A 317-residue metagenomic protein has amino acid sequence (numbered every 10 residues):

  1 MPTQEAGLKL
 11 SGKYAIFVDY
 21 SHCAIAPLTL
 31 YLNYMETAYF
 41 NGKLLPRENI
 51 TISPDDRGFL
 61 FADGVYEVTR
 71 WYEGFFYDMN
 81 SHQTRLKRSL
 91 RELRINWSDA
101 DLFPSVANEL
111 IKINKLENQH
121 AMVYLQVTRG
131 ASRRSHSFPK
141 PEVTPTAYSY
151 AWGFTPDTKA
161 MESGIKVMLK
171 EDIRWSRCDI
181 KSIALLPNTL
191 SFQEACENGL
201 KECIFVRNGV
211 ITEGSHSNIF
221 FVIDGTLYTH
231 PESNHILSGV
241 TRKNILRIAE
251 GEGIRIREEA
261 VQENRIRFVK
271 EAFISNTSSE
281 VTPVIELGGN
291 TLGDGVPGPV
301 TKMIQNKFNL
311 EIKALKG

Functional and structural regions predicted by a protein language model:
L8-L10, L28-L32: Leucine-biased recognition of intrinsically disordered, low-complexity hydrophobic segments
Y31-C203, R207-V210, S233, L246-G317: Conserved alpha/beta cores of soluble small-molecule-handling proteins
V210-E232: Glycine- and Gly-Pro-enriched alpha-helical subdomains that act as flexible, kink-prone "lid/hinge" or packing modules
I236-G239: Short, contiguous acidic and Ser/Thr-rich linear segments
